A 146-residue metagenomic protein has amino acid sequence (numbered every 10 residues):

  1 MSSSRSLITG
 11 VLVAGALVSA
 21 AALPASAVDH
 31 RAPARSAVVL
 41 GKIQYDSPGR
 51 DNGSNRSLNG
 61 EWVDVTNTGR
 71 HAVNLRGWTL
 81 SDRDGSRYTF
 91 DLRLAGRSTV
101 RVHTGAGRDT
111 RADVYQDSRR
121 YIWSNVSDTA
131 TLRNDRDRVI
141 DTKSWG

Functional and structural regions predicted by a protein language model:
S2-V11, G15-L75, R120-V126, D141-G146: A structural motif detector for short, solvent-exposed N-terminal "entry" segments of globular domains
I43, R83-D84, H103-A106, R133 (+1 more regions): Active-site-proximal beta-strand/loop segments in catalytic clefts of secreted hydrolases
T66-T68, S81, R133: A generic structural motif
G69-H71, G105-R108, D135-R138: Acidic glycine-/aspartate-rich tracts in secreted/extracellular proteins
R70-R87: Short acidic, flexible loop segments centered on an aromatic residue
R83-S118: Intrinsically disordered, low-complexity Pro/Gly/Ser/Thr-rich segments with frequent PxxP/GP/PP motifs and embedded
R87, V139-D141: Local beta-strand/beta-hairpin segments that build beta-sheet-rich folds
A130: Phosphate/adenylate-binding glycine loop and adjacent helical scaffold
